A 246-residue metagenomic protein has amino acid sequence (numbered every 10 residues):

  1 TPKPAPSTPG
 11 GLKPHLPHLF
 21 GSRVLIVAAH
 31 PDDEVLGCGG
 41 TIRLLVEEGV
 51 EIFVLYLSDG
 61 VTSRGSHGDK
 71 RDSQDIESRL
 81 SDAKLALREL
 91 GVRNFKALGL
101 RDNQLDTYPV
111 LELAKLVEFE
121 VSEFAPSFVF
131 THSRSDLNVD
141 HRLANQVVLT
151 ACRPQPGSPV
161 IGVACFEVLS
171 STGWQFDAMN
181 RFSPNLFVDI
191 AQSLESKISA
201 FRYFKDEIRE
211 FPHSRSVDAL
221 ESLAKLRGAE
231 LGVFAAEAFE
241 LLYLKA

Functional and structural regions predicted by a protein language model:
T1-V27, L44, E48, K70 (+4 more regions): Metal-dependent de-N-acetylase/amidase catalytic core
A29, L57-D59, V168: Cofactor-binding loop segments of dinucleotide-utilizing enzymes, especially the Rossmann-like FAD- and NAD(P)+-binding
A29-V46: Di-metal (Zn2+ and/or Mg2+/Mn2+) metal-binding site signature of metallo-dependent hydrolases with the MBL/beta-CASP
D33, V61-S63, Q104, T172: Flexible, glycine-rich phosphate/dinucleotide-binding loops and adjacent beta-alpha linkers at cofactor/substrate
L36-G37, S78, E112: Short, conserved clusters of charged catalytic residues that mark active-site and nucleotide-handling motifs
G37-C38, S63, N145, S196: Hydrophobic positions within alpha-helical membrane elements
I52, S58-R93: Short, surface-exposed acidic-centric catalytic microdomains
L55, L98: The conserved SAM/SAH-binding core of class I Rossmann-like methyltransferase domains, concentrating on the hydrophobic
